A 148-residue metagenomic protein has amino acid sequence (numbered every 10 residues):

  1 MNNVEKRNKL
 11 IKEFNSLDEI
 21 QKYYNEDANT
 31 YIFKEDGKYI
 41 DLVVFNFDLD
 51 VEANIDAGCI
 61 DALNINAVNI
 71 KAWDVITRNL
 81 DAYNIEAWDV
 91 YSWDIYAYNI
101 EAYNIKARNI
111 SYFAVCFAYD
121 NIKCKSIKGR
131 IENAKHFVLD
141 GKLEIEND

Functional and structural regions predicted by a protein language model:
N8, K12-D148: Extended beta-solenoid/beta-helix repeat architectures
